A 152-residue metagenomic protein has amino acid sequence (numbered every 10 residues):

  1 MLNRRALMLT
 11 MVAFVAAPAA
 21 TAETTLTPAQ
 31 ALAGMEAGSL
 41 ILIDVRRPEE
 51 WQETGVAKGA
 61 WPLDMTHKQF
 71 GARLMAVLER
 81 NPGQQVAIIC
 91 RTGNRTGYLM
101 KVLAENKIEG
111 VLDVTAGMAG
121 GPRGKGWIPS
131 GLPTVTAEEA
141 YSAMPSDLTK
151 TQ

Functional and structural regions predicted by a protein language model:
L2, A20-A37, E49-Q85, T96-Q152: Rhodanese-like catalytic fold shared by cysteine-dependent sulfurtransferases and DSP/PTP-type phosphatases
R4-M8: N-terminal export leaders
L9-T10, G93: Alpha-helical hinge/cap motifs
A16-A17: N-terminal signal peptide c-region/cleavage motif recognized by signal peptidases
L42-D44: Structural scaffold elements adjacent to functional motifs in cytosolic proteins
I89: Short, surface-exposed ligand- or partner-binding patches at beta-edge/loop junctions that are enriched in aromatics
